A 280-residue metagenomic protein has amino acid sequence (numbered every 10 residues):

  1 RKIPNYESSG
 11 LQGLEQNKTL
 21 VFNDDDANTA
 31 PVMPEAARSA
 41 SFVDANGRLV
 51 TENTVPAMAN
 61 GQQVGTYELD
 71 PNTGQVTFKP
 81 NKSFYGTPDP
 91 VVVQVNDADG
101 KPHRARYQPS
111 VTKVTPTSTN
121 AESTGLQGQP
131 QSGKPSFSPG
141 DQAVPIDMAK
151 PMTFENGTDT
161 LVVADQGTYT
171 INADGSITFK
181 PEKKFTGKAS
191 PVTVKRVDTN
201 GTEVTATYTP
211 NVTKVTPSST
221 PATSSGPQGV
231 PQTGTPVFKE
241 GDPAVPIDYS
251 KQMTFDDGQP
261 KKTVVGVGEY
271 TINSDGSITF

Functional and structural regions predicted by a protein language model:
R1, D99-V114, N200-K214: C-terminal edge beta-strand
R1-P4, T271-T279: Low-complexity/repetitive intrinsically disordered segments
K2-N5, V114-N120, V215-P221: Proline-enriched interdomain boundary motifs that mark the N-terminal boundary and often initiate the first structured
Y6-E15, S123-P130, S224-P231: Short, solvent-exposed loop/linker segments at the N-terminal edge of repeated beta-sheet extracellular domains
L11, Q62, L69-P71, F84-G86 (+7 more regions): Surface-exposed coil/turn segments at beta-strand junctions on protein surfaces, enriched
L14-T73, K79, A105, Q129-S176 (+3 more regions): Surface-exposed or secretory-pathway low-complexity segments enriched in glycine-proline and Ser/Thr/acidic residues
Q75-G86, S176-G187, I278-F280: Extracellular/luminal low-complexity segments enriched in Ser/Thr/Pro
G86-D99, G187-T199: A short beta-strand micro-motif common to beta-rich folds, especially ectodomain repeats
